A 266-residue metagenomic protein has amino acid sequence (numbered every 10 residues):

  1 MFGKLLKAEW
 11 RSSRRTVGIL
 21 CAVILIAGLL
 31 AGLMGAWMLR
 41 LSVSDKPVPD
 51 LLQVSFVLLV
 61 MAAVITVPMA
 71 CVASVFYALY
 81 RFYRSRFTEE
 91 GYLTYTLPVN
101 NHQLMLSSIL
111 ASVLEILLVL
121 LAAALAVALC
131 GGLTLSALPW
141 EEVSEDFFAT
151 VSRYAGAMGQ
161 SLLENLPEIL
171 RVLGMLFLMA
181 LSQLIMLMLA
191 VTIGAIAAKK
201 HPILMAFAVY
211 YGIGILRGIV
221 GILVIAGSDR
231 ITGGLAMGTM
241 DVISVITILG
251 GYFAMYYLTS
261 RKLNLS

Functional and structural regions predicted by a protein language model:
M1-G91, N101-S266: Hydrophobic alpha-helical transmembrane segments of membrane proteins
